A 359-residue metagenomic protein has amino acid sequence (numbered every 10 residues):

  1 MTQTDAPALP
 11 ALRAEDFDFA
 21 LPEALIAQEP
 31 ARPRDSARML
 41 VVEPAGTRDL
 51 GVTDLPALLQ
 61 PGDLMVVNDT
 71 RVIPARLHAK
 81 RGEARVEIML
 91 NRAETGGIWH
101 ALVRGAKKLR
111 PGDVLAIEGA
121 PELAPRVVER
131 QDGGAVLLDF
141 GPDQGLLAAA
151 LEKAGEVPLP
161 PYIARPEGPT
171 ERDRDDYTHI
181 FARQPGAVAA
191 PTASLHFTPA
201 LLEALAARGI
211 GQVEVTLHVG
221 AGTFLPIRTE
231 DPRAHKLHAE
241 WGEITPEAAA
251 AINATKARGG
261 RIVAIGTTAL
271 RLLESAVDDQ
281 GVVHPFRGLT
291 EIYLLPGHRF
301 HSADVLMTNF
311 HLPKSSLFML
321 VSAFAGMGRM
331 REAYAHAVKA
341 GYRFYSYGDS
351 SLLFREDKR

Functional and structural regions predicted by a protein language model:
T2-R359: Surface-exposed, charge/polar-rich loops and edge strands
